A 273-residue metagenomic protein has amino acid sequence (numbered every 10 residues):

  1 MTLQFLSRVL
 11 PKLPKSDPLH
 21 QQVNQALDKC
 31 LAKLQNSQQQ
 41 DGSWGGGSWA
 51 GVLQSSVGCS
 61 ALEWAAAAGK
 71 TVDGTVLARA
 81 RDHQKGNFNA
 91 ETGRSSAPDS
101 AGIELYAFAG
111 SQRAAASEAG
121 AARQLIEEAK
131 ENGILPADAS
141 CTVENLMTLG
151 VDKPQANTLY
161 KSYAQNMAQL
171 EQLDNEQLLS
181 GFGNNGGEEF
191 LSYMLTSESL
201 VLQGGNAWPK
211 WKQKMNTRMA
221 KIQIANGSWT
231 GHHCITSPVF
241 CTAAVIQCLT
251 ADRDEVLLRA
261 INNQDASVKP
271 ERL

Functional and structural regions predicted by a protein language model:
M1-L273: Preference for long, amphipathic alpha-helical scaffolds in soluble/luminal domains and all-alpha bundles
